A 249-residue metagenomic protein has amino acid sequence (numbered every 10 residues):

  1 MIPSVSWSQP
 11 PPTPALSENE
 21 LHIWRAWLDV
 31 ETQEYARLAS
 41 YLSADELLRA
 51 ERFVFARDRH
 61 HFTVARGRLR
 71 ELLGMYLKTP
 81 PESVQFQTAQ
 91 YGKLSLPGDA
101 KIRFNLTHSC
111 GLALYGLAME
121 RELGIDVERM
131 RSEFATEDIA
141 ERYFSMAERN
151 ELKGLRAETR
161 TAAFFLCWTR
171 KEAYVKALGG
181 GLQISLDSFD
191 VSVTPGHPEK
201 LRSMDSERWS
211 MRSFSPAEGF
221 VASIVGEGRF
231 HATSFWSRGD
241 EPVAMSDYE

Functional and structural regions predicted by a protein language model:
M1-E249: Core catalytic alpha/beta fold that binds nucleotide/phospho-ligands
